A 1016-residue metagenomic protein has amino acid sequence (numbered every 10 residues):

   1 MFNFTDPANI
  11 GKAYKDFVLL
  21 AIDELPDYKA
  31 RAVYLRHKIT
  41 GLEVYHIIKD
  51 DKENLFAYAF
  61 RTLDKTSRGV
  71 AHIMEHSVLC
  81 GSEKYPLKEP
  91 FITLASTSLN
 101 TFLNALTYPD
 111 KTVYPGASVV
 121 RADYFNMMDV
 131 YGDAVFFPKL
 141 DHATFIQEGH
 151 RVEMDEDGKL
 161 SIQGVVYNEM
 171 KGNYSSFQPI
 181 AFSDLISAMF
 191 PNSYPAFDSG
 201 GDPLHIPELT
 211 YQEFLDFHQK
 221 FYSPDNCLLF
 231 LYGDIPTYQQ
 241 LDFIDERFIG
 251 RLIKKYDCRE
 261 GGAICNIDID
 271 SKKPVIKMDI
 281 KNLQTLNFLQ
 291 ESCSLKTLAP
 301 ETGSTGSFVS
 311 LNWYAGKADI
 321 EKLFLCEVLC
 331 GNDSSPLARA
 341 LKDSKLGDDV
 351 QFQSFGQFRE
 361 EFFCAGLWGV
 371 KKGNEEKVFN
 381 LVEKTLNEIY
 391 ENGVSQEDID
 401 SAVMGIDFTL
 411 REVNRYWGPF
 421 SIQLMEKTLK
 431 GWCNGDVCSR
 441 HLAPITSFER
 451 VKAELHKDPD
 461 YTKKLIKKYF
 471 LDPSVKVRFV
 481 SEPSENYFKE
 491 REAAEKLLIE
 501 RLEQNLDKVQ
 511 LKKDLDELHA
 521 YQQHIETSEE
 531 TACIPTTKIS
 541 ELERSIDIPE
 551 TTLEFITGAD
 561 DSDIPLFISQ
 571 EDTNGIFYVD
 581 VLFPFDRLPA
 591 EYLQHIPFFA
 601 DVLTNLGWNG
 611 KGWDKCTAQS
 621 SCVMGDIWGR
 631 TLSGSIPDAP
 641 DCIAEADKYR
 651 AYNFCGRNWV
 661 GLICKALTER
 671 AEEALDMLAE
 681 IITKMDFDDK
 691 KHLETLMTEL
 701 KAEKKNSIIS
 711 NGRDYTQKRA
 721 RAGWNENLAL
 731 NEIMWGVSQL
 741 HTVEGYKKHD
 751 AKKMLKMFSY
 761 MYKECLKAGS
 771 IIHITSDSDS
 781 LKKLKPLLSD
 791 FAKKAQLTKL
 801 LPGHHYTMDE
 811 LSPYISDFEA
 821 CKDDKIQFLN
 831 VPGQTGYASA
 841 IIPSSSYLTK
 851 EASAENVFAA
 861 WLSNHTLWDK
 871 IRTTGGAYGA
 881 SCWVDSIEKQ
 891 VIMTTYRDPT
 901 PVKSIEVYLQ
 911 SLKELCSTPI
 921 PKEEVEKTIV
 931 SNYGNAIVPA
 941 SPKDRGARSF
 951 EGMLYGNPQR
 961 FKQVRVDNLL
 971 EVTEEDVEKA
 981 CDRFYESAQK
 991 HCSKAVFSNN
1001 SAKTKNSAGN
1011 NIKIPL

Functional and structural regions predicted by a protein language model:
F2-A8, G233, A402-Q570, Y715-E819 (+3 more regions): C-terminal regions of mature proteins
F2-L55: Non-catalytic terminal extensions that flank enzyme cores
F2-T5, G81-E83, P90-F217, L323 (+8 more regions): Acidic/histidine-enriched segments that form metal/cofactor-coordinating and catalytic pocket/exosite environments
V33-V120: N-terminal cofactor/phosphate-binding cores enriched in small/glycine residues, especially glycine-rich loops such as
I48-K52, A57-A59, Y167, K171-G172 (+8 more regions): His/Glu-based metal-binding/catalytic segments typifying zinc-dependent metallopeptidases
G81, K139, A143-Y174, Q178-P179 (+12 more regions): Non-catalytic accessory/assembly modules
E83-P86, S96-N100, K255-L283, Y578-D580 (+4 more regions): Catalytic or ion-translocation cores adjacent to nucleophile or general acid/base/metal-coordination motifs in diverse
L99-F102, S310-Y314, L329-G369, S621-I636 (+3 more regions): A structural supersecondary motif
